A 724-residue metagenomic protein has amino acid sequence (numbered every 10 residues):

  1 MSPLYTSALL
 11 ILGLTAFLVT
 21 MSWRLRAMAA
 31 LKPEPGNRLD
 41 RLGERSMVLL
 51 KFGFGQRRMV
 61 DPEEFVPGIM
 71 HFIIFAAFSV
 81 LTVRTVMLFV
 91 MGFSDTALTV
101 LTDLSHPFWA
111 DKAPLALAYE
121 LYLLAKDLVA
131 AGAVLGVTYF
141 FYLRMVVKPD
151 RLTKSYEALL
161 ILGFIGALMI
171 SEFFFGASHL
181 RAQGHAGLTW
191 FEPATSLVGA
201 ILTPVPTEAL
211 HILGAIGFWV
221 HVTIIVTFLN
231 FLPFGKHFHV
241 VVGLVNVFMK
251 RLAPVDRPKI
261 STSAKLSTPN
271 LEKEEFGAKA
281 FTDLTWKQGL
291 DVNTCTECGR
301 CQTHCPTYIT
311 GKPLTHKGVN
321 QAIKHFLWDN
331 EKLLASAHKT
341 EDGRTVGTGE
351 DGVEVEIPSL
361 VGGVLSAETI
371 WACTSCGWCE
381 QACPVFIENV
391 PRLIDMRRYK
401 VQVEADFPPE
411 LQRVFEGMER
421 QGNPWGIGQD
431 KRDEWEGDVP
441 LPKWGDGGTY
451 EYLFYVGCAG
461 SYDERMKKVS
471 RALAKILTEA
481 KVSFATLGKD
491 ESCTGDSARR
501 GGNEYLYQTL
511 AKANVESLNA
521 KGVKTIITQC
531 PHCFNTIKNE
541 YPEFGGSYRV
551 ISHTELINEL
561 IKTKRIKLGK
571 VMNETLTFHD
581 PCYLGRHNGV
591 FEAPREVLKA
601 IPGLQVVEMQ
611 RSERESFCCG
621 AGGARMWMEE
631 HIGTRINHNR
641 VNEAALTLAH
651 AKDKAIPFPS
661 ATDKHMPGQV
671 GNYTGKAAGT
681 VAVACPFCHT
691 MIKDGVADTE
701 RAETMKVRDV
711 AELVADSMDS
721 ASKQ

Functional and structural regions predicted by a protein language model:
S2-Y139, V146, D283-V292, K317-N320 (+2 more regions): Iron-sulfur-cluster electron-transfer modules
L10-F17, V134, G166-A167, I212-F248: Alpha-helical membrane-embedded segments
L18-N37, M87-A97, Y139-L159, F174-T189 (+4 more regions): Juxtamembrane/interface segments at transmembrane-helix termini
R38-L39, E63-G68, P114-A125, V146-I170 (+2 more regions): Membrane-interface segments at loop-to-transmembrane junctions
F72-V86, I161-Q183: Hydrophobic alpha-helical membrane-insertion segments
G92-L121, S178-L213: Membrane-interfacial helical/loop segments at transmembrane boundaries in membrane proteins
V198-A209, K259-I260, A264-T268, K273-F276 (+1 more regions): Iron-sulfur cluster-binding electron-transfer modules in prokaryotic oxidoreductases
D256-P313: Non-transmembrane accessory domains of multi-pass membrane transporters/channels
